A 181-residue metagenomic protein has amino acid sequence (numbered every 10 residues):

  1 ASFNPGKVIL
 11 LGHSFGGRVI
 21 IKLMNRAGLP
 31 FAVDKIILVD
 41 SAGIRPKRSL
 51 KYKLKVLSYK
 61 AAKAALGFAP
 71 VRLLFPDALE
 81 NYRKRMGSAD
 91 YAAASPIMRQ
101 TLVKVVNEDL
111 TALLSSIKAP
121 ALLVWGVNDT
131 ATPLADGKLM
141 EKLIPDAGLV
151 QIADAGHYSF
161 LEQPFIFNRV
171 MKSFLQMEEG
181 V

Functional and structural regions predicted by a protein language model:
A1-V8: Conserved acidic catalytic loop of the alpha/beta-hydrolase fold
V8, G12-G17, G126: Conserved alpha/beta-hydrolase "nucleophile elbow" surrounding the catalytic nucleophile
R18-R26, F31-F68: Flexible "cap/lid" loop of the alpha/beta hydrolase fold
L38, S49, A64-A119: Conserved alpha/beta-hydrolase catalytic His-Asp/Glu region
S116-I117, L123-W125, D129: Short beta-strand/loop motif that positions the catalytic acidic residue of the alpha/beta-hydrolase fold
T130-D136: Conserved alpha/beta-hydrolase "acid-adjacent" motif
E141-Y158: Catalytic histidine neighborhood in serine/cysteine hydrolases with alpha/beta-hydrolase-type architecture
A155-R169: Catalytic histidine-centered segment of alpha/beta-hydrolase-like enzymes
